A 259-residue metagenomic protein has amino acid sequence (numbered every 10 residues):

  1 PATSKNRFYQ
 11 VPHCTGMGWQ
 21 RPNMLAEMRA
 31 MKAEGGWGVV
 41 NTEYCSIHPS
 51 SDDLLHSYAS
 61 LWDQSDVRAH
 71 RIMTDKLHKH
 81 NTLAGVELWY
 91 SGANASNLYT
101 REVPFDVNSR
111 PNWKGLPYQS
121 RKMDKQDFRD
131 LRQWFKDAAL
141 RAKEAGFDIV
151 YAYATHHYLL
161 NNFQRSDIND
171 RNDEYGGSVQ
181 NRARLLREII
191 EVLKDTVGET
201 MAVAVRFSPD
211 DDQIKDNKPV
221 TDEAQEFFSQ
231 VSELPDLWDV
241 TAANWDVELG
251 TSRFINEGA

Functional and structural regions predicted by a protein language model:
P1-A259: Flavin-dependent oxidoreductase catalytic cores
